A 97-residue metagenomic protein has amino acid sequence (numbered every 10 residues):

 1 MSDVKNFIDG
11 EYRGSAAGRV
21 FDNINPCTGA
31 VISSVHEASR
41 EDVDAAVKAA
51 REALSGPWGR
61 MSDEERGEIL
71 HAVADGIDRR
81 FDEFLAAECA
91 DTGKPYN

Functional and structural regions predicted by a protein language model:
M1-V35, E68-A72: Terminal low-complexity tails and localization/encapsulation signals of metabolic enzymes
I32-N97: Glycine-rich loop-to-alpha-helix module at the N-terminal edge of alpha/beta enzyme cores
